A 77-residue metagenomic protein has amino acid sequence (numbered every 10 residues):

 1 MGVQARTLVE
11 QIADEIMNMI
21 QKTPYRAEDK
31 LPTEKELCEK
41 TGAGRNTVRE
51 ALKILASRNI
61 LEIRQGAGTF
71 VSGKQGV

Functional and structural regions predicted by a protein language model:
M1-V77: Short linear motifs at protein or domain termini
